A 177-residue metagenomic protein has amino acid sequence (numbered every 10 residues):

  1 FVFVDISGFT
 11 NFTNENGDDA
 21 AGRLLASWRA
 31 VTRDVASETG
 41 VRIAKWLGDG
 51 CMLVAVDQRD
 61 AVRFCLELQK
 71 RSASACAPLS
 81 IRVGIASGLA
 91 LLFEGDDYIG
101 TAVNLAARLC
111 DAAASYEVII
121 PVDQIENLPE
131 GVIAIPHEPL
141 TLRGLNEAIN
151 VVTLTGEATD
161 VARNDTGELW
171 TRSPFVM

Functional and structural regions predicted by a protein language model:
F1-R63: Catalytic NTP-binding/metal-coordinating core of nucleotidyl cyclase/transferase enzymes
D5, G144, S173: Short, conserved phosphate/pyrophosphate- and ester-handling motifs at nucleotide-, phospho-/glycolipid
N11, E15, G40, G88-L89 (+3 more regions): Generic signal for short, ordered secondary-structure residues within or immediately flanking folded domains
L24, A36, L47, L66 (+3 more regions): Residue-level detector of alpha-helical recognition elements and their boundaries
A26-R29, E38, C110, E138 (+1 more regions): Juxtamembrane helix-loop transition sites at the ends of transmembrane segments in multi-pass membrane proteins
K45-G48, C110-A113, E168-W170: Short glycine-enriched loop/turn motifs at secondary-structure junctions
M52-V161: Catalytic beta-strand-to-alpha-helix segment of the class III nucleotidyl cyclase homology domain
T153-M177: Intrinsically disordered or compositionally simple regulatory linkers and C-terminal tails in signal-transduction
